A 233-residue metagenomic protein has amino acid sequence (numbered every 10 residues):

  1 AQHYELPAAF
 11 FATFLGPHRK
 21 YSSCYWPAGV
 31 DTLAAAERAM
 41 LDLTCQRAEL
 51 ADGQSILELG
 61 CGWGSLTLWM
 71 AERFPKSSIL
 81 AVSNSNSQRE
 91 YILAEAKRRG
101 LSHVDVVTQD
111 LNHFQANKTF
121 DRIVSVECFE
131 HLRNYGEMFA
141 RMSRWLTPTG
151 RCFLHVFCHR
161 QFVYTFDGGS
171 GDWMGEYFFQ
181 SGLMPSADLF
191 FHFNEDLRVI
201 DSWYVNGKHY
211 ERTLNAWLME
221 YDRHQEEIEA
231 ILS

Functional and structural regions predicted by a protein language model:
A1-R47, A51: Conserved Class I S-adenosyl-L-methionine-dependent methyltransferase catalytic core
D52-G62: Conserved class I S-adenosyl-L-methionine
W63-P75: Conserved SAM-binding loop of SAM-dependent methyltransferases across substrates and taxa, primarily the Class I
S78-S83: Conserved SAM-binding motif I beta-strand of class I
R99-L111: Conserved SAM-binding strand-loop segment of SAM-dependent methyltransferases
N112-I123: A short acidic, Gly/Pro-enriched loop at the edge of an enzyme's catalytic core that lines a small-molecule cofactor
G136-R151: A short glycine-rich, Lys/Arg-flanked "PGG" loop and its adjoining helix->strand segment in the class I
C158-R160, Y164-S233: Substrate-binding/catalytic lobe of Class I Rossmann-like enzymes that use SAM or dcSAM, i.e., the mid-to-C-terminal
